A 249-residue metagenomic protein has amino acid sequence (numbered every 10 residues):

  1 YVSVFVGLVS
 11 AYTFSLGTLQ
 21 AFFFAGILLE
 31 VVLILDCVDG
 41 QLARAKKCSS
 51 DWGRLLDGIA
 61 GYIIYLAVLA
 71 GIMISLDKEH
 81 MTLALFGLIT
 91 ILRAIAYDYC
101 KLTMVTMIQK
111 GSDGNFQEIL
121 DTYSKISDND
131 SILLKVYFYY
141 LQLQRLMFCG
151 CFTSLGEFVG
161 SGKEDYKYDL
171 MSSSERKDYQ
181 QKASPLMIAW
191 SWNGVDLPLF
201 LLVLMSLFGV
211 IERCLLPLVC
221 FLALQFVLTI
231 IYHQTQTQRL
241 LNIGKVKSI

Functional and structural regions predicted by a protein language model:
Y1-V2, L56-Y62, M187-D196: Select subsegments of transmembrane alpha-helices in polytopic membrane proteins, especially boundary-proximal
Y1-W52, L69, L83-I89: Membrane-embedded alpha-helical segments that form the functional core of polytopic membrane enzymes, especially those
S10-F14, V68-I72, S206, T229 (+1 more regions): Structural signal for membrane-spanning alpha-helices in multi-pass inner-membrane proteins, emphasizing helix cores
S15-F22, S75-H80, S206-L216: Transmembrane helix interruption/hinge and helix-loop junction motifs
L28-V38, L88-Y97, L222-I231: Alpha-helical transmembrane segments and their membrane-interface exit regions
A43, K47-A60, N115-I119, K245-I249: Juxtamembrane helix-capping/reentrant segments at transmembrane boundaries
M73-M104: Alpha-helical transmembrane segments
T103-I249: C-terminal membrane-associated helical module and adjoining short loops/tails
